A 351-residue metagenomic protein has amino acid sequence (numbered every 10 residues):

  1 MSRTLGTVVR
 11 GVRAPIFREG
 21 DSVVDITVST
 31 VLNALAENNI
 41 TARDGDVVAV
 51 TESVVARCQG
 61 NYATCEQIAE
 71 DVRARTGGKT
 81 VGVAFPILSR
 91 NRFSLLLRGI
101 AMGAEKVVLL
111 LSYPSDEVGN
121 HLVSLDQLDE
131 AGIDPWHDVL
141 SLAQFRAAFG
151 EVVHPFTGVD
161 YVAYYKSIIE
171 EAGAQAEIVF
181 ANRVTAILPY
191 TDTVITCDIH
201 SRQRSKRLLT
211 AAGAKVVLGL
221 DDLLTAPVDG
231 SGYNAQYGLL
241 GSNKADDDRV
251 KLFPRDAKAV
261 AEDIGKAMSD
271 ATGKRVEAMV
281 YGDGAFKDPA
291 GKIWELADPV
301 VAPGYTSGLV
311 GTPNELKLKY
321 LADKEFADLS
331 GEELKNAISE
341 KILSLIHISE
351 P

Functional and structural regions predicted by a protein language model:
M1-R18, K244: Generic N-terminal amphipathic, Lys/Arg-enriched alpha-helix
A14-F17, F145-F156, D246-R255: Flexible, glycine/proline-enriched loop segments at strand-loop-helix junctions that form or flank small-ligand binding
G20-T41, G158-Y164, K258-A271: Phosphate-interacting basic helix/loop segments used at nucleotide- and nucleic-acid interfaces
N38-D46, A172-R183, D248, G265-A290 (+1 more regions): Flexible, glycine/charged-enriched surface loops at secondary-structure junctions
V54-D71: Glycine-rich loop at the start of a catalytic domain that most often binds anionic cofactors/ligands
E66-G119, V152-D160, G173: Conserved loop->alpha-helix
E105-A212: Glycine-rich, mobile lid/loop segments that gate access to catalytic sites or pores
I346-P351: Conserved small/polar residues in nucleotide/adenosyl-binding loops
